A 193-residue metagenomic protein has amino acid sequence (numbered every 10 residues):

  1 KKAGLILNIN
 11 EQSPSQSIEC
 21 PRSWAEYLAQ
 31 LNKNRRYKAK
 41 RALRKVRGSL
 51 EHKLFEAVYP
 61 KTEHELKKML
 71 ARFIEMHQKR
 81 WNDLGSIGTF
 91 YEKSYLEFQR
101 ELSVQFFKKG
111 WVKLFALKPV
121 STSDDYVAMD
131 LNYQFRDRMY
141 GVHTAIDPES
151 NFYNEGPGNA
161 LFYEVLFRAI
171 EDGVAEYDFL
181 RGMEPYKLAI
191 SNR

Functional and structural regions predicted by a protein language model:
K1, A169-L180: Conserved GNAT acetyl-CoA-binding A-motif
K1-N154: A conserved beta-strand-loop-helix scaffold within acyl/acetyltransferase catalytic domains
K2-E11, G182-R193: Conserved active-site alpha-helix within GNAT-family acetyltransferase domains
L43, Y163-L166, E184: Short, well-ordered alpha-helical packing segments
T62, L180-M183: Helix N-cap/beta->alpha junction signal
E101-V104, E164-E171: Short glycine/serine- and small hydrophobic-enriched flexible loop segments
F152-F167: Conserved acetyl-CoA-binding loop-helix of GNAT-fold acetyltransferases
